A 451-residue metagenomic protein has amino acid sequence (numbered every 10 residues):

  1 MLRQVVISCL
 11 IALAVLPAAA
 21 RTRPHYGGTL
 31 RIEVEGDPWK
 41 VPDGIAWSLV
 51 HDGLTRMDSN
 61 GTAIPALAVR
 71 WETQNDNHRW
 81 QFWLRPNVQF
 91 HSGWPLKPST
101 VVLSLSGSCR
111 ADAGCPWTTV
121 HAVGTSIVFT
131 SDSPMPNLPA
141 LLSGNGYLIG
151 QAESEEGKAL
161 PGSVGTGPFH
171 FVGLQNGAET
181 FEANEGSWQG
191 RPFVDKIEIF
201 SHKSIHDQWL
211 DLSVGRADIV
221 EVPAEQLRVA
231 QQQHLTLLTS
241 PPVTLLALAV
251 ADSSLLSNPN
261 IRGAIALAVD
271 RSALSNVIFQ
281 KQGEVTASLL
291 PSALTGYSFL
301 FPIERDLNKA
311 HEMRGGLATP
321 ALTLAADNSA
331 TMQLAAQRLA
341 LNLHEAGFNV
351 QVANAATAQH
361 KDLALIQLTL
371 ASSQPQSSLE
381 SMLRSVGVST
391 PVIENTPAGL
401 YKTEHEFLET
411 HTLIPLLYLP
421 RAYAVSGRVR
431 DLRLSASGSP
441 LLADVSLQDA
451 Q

Functional and structural regions predicted by a protein language model:
R31, K97-S104, S126-V128, P168 (+7 more regions): Alpha-helical secondary-structure segments
R31-N75, V164-G165: N-terminal lobe/hinge region of extracytoplasmic solute-binding protein
R70-D112, V128, L255: Aromatic- and charge-enriched surface segment that lines or borders ligand/interaction sites
D112-E153, P168, G173: Surface-exposed binding/hinge segments that line and control ligand-binding clefts or catalytic entry sites
E185-A230: Ligand-site clamp/hinge motif
Q280-A318, A326-L334: Structural transition elements
A356-T396: Acidic-aromatic pocket-rim loops
V425-Q451: Long beta-strand-rich cores associated with HINT superfamily self-processing modules
